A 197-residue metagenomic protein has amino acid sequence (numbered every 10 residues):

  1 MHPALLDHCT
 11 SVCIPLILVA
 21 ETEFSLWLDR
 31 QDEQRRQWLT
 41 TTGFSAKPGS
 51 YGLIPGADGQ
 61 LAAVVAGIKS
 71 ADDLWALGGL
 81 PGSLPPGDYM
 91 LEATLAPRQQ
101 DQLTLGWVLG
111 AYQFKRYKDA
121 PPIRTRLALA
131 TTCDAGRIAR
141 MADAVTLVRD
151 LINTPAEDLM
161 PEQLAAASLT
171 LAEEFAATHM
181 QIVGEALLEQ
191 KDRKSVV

Functional and structural regions predicted by a protein language model:
M1-V197: N-terminal hydrophobic/helix-forming segments and targeting peptides
